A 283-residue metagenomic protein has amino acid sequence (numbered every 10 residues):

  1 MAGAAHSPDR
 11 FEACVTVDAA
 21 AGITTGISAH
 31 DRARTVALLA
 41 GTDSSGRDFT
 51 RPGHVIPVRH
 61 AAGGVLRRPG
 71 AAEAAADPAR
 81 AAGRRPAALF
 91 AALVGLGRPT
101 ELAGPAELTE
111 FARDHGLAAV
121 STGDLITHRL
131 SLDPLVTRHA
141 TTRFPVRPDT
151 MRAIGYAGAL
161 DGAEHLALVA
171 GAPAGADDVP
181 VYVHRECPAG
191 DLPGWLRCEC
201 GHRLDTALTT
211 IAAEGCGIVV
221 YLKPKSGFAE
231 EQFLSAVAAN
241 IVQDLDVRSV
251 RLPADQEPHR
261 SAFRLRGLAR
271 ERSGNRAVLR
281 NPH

Functional and structural regions predicted by a protein language model:
M1-H283: Catalytic domains of riboflavin
